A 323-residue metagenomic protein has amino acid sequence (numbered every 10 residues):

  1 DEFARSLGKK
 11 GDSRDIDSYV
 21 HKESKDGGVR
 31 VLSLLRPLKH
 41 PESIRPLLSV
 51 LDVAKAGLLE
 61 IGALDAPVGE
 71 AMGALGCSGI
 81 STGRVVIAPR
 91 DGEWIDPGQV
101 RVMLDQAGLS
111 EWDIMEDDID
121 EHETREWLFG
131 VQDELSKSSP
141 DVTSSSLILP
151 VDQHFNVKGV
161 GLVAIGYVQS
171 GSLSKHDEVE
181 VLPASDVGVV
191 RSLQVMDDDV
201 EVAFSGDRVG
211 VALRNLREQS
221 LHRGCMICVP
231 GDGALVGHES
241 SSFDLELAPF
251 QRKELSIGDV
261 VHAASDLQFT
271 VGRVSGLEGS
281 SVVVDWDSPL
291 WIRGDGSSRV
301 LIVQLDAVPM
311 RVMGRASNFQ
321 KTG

Functional and structural regions predicted by a protein language model:
D1-I16, A66-P67, C77, S81-I114 (+2 more regions): C-terminal effector modules of nucleic-acid-centric enzymes and ribosome-associated factors
R5-A63: Switch I (G2) and immediately adjacent beta-strands of P-loop GTPase domains
D26-V29, L38-K39, V202-I227, E254: Conserved mixed alpha/beta catalytic, RNA-binding, or beta-rich assembly cores of soluble enzyme, regulatory
E42-P46, P67-A74: Well-ordered alpha-helical segments embedded in enzymatic catalytic cores
V50, S172, V202-F204, S220 (+2 more regions): Residue-level "contact hotspot" at macromolecular interaction interfaces
V50-L51, K55, V68-G69, G76: ATP/nucleotide-binding catalytic cores
A56, L173, E178, R208 (+3 more regions): Residue-level marker of beta-strand positions
A107, W112-S220: Conserved catalytic-core segments of large NTP-driven translation/proteostasis enzymes
